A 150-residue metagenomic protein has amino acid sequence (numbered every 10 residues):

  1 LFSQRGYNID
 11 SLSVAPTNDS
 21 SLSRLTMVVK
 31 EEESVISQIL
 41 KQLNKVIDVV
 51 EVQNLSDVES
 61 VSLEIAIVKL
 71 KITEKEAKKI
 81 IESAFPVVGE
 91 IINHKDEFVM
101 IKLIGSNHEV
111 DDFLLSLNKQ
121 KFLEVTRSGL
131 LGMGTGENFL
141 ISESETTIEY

Functional and structural regions predicted by a protein language model:
L1-S23, V28-Y150: Long, contiguous binding/interaction regions
